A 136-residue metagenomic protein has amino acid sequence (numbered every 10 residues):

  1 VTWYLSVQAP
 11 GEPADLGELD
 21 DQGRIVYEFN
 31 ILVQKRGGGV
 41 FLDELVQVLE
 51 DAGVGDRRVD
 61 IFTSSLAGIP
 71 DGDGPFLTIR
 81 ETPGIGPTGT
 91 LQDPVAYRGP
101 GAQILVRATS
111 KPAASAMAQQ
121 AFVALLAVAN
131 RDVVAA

Functional and structural regions predicted by a protein language model:
V1, I25-K35, P94-A114: Oligomerization/assembly interface segments of phage tail-like spikes and tubes
V1, M117-V123: Short amphipathic alpha-helices in soluble, non-transmembrane regions that often serve as interface/regulatory elements
T2-G11, G23-R24, K35-Q92, P112 (+1 more regions): Small/polar-rich, solvent-exposed N-terminal microdomains that initiate assembly or binding
D15-L19: Beta-strand-rich interaction surfaces with strong enrichment in secreted/lumenal proteins
N30, V48, A124: Solvent-exposed, charged/polar functional surfaces in cytosolic regulatory/catalytic domains
I85, G99-Q103, A124-A129: Short, surface-exposed linear patches
L91-P94, M117-Q119: Surface-exposed beta-strand edges and their flanking turn/coil or helix-capping segments
